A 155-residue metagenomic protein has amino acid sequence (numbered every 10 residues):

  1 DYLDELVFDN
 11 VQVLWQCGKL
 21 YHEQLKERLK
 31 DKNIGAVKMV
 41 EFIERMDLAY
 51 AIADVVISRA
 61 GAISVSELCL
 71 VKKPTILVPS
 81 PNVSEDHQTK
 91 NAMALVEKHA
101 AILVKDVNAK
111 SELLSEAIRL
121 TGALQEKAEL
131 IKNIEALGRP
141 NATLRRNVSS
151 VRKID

Functional and structural regions predicted by a protein language model:
D1-V55, T89-M93, E97-A100, V104-L114: Donor-nucleotide binding loops and adjacent catalytic segments primarily of GT-B fold Leloir glycosyltransferases
Y2, E116-A117, N133, S149-S150: A ubiquitous structural signal for well-ordered alpha-helices
L20, S80-S84, N108, A136: Short histidine/acidic/glycine/proline-rich micro-motifs that form metal- and phosphate-coordinating active-site loops
Y21-H22, S64, E126, A142: Short phosphate-engaging motifs
M46-H87: A donor-sugar binding/catalytic signature common to diverse glycosyltransferases and related nucleotide-sugar
A109-L114, L130, A142-N147: Hydrophobic alpha-helical packing elements
R119, P140-D155: C-terminal alpha-helical cap of glycosyltransferases
E126-P140: A short, well-ordered alpha-helix in the C-terminal region of glycosyltransferases
